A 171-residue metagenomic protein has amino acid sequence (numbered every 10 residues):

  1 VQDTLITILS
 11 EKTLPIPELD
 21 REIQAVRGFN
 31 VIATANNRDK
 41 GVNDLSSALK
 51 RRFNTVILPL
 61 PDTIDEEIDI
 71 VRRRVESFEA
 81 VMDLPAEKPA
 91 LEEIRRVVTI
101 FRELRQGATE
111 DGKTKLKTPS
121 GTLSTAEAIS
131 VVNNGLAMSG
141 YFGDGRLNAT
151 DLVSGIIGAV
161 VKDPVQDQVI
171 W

Functional and structural regions predicted by a protein language model:
V1-L84, L136-Y141: Canonical AAA+ ATPase core
Q2, Q24, Q106, Q166-Q168: Residue-identity detector for glutamine
I8, I100, G155: Short acidic/histidine-centered micro-motifs embedded in hydrophobic/aromatic stretches that mark compact functional
K12, K40, K50, K88 (+2 more regions): Context-gated lysine
P59-P61, P85, P119, G158 (+1 more regions): Proline-rich intrinsically disordered, low-complexity coils
I68-V71, V75-D151: Conserved AAA+ ATPase small/helical "lid" subdomain
G140-W171: C-terminal engagement/docking regions of AAA+ P-loop ATPases
